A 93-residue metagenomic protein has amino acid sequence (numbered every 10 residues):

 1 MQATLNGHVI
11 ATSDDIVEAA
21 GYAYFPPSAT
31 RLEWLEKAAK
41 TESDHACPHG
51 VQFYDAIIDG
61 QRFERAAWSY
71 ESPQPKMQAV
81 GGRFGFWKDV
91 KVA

Functional and structural regions predicted by a protein language model:
M1-A93: Terminal leader/tail segments of proteins
